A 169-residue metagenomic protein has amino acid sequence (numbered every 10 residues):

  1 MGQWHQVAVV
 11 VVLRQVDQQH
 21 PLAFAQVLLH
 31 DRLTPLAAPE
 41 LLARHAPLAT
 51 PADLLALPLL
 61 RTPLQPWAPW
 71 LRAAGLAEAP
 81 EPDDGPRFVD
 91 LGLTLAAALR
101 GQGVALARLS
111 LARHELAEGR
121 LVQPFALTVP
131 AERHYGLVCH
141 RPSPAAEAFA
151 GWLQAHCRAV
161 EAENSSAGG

Functional and structural regions predicted by a protein language model:
M1-F88: Acidic, Gly/Pro-rich loop/turn segments at junctions of secondary structure
W4-Q6, L54, A96-G101, L116 (+1 more regions): Hydrophobic residues within well-ordered alpha-helices
A8, A77, R120-Q123, C139-H140: Short low-complexity, flexible loop/linker segments enriched in glycine and/or proline with clustered acidic
E40, P69, A73, A96 (+2 more regions): Residue-level signal for well-ordered alpha-helical scaffold segments within enzymatic catalytic domains
L64-A68, T94, A146: A general structural signal for well-ordered alpha-helical segments in protein cores
A79-P124, T128-A131: Hydrophobic hinge/microswitch elements
L109-E118, L127-G169: C-terminal effector-binding regulatory domain of bacterial HTH transcription factors
